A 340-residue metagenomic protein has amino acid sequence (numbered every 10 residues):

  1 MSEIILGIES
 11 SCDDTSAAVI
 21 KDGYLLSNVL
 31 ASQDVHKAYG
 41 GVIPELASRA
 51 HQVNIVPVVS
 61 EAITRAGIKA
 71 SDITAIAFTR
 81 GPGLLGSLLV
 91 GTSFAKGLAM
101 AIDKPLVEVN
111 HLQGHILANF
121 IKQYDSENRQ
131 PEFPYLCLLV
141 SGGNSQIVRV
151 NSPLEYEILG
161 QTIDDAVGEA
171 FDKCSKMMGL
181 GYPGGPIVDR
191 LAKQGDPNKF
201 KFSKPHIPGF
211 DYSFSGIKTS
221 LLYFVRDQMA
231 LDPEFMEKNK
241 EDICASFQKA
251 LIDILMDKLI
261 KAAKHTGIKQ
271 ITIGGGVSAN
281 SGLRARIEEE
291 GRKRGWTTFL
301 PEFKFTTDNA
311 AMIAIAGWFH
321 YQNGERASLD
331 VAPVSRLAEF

Functional and structural regions predicted by a protein language model:
M1-S2, V109-Y135, A316: Conserved phosphate-binding catalytic cores of ATP/NTP-utilizing and phosphoryl-transfer enzymes
S2-P82, H111, H115, I243: N-terminal beta-alpha supersecondary unit
T15-I20, C137-L139, S145-R149: Short beta-strand scaffold segments in enzyme catalytic cores
K69, R190-I271, N280-R294, Y321-G324 (+1 more regions): A contiguous, well-structured pocket-lining segment that forms one wall/lid of small-molecule binding clefts in soluble
K69-R80, T266-S278, F299-E302: Short glycine-rich phosphate-binding loop at a beta-alpha junction
E108-V109, E288-I313: Conserved phosphate-binding/catalytic loops in two-lobed NTP-binding clefts
Q113, N151-Q194, K218-T219, Y223-D227: Glycine-rich phosphate-binding loop plus the immediately following alpha-helix
H115-L117, P301-E339: Glycine-rich phosphate-binding/hydrolytic loop that grips phosphoryl groups
